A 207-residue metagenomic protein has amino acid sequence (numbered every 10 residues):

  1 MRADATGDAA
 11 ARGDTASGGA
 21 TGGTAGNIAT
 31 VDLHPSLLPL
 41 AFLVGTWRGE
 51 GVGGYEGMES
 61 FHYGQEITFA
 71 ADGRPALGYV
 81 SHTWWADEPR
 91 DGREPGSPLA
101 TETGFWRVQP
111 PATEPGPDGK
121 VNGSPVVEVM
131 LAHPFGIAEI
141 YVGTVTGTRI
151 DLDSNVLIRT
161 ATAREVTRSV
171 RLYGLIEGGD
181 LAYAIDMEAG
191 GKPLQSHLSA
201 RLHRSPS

Functional and structural regions predicted by a protein language model:
R2-D4, G22-S207: Hydrophobic small-molecule pocket/channel-lining residues, especially in calycin-type beta-barrels
A5-G22: Compositionally biased, low-complexity flexible segments
